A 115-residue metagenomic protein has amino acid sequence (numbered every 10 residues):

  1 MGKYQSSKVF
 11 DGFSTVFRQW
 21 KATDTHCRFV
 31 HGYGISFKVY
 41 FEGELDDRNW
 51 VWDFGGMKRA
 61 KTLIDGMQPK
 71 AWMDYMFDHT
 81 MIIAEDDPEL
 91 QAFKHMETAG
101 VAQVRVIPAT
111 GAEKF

Functional and structural regions predicted by a protein language model:
M1-F115: Charge-rich, low-complexity N-terminal segments
